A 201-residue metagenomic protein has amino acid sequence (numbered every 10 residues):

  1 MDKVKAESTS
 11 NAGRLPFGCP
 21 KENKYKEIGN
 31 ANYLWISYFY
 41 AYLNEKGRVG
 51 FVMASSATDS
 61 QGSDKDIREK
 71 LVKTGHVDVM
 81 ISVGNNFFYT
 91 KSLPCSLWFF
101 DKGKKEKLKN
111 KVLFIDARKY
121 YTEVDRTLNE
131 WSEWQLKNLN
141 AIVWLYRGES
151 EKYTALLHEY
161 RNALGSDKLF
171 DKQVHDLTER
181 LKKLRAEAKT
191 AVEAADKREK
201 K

Functional and structural regions predicted by a protein language model:
M1-K201: A conserved structural/catalytic subdomain of Rossmann-like adenosyl-cofactor enzymes
